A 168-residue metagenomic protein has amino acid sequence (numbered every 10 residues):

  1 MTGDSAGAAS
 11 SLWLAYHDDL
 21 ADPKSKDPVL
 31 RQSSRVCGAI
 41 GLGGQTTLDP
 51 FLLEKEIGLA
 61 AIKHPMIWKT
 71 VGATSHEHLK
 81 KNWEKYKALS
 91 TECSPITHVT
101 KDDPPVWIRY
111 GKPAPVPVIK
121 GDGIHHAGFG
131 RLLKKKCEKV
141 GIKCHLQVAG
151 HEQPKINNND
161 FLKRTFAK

Functional and structural regions predicted by a protein language model:
M1-I57: Primarily recognizes the serine-hydrolase "nucleophile elbow" in alpha/beta-hydrolase and SGNH/GDSL folds
T2, A6, R31, T91 (+2 more regions): Extracytoplasmic/periplasmic, Sec-exported soluble proteins
A8, S75, D102, Y110-P115: A short alpha-helix capping/helix-coil boundary motif
L20, P50-H98, P104, H125: Mobile cap/lid helix-loop segments that gate and shape the active-site cleft of serine hydrolases
V29-S33, I96-T100, A167: Surface-exposed acidic, glycine-flexible loop patches that form ligand/cofactor-binding and adhesion interfaces
S33-C37, T100-V106, V140-I142: Short, proline-enriched alpha-helix->beta-strand connector loops that line the catalytic pocket of alpha/beta-hydrolase
S34, A61-I62, G128, L132: A general alpha-helical scaffold signature found inside nucleotide-binding enzyme cores
V106-K168: C-terminal catalytic histidine-bearing segment of alpha/beta-hydrolase fold enzymes
